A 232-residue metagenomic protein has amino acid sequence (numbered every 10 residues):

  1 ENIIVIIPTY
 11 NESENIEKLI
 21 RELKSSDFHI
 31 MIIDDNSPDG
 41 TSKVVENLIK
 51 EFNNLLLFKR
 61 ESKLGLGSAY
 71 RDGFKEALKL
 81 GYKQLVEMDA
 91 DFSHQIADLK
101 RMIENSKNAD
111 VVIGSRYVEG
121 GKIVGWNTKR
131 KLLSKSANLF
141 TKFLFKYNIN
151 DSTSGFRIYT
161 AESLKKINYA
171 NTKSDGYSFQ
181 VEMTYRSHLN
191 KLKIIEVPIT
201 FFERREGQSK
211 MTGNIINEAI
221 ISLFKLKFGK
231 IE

Functional and structural regions predicted by a protein language model:
N2-I4, H29, E182: Cell-envelope/extracellular polymer assembly enzymes that use nucleotide-activated donors
I7, F28-S37, F58-K59, M88: Short beta-strand/loop segment that forms part of the nucleotide-sugar
N11-S25: Short, well-formed alpha-helical segments that are part of the catalytic scaffolds of diverse glycosyltransferases
E14-K18, D39-L48: Acidic helix N-cap motif at the loop->helix transition within catalytic regions of sugar-transfer enzymes
D34-K43, F92: A conserved acidic beta->alpha catalytic loop
R60-K79, Q84, I96-Y177, R204-I221: Acceptor/aglycone-binding surface of glycosyltransferases and processive sugar-polymer synthases
N148, N171-D175, T184-F201: Catalytic donor-sugar/metal-binding loop of nucleotide-sugar-dependent glycosyltransferases
N190-E232: C-terminal catalytic/acceptor-binding lobe
